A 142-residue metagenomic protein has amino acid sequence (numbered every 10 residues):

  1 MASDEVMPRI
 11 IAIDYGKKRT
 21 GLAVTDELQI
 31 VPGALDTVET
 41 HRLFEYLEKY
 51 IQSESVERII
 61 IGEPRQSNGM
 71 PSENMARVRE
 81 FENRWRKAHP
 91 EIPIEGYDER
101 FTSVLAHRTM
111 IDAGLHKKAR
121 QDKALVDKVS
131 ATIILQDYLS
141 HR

Functional and structural regions predicted by a protein language model:
A2-I13, K17-R142: Phosphate- and other anionic-substrate recognition elements at nucleic-acid/protein interfaces
